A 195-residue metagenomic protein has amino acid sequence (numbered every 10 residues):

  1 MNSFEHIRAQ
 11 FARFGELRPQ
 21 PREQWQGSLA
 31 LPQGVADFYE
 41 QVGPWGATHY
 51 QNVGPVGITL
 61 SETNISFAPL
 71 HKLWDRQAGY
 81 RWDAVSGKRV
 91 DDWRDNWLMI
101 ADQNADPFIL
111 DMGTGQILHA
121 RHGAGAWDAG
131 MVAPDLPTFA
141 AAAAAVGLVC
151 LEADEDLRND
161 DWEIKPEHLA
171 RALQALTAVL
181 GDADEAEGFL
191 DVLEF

Functional and structural regions predicted by a protein language model:
M1-P107, D156-L157, A170-F195: A surface-exposed partner-binding patch
D111-T114: Short acidic-glycine loop/turn motifs at beta-strand connectors
L118-D154: Compact, glycine/acidic-enriched structural inserts
L157-E167: Charged/polar low-complexity intrinsically disordered segments, enriched in acidic residues
